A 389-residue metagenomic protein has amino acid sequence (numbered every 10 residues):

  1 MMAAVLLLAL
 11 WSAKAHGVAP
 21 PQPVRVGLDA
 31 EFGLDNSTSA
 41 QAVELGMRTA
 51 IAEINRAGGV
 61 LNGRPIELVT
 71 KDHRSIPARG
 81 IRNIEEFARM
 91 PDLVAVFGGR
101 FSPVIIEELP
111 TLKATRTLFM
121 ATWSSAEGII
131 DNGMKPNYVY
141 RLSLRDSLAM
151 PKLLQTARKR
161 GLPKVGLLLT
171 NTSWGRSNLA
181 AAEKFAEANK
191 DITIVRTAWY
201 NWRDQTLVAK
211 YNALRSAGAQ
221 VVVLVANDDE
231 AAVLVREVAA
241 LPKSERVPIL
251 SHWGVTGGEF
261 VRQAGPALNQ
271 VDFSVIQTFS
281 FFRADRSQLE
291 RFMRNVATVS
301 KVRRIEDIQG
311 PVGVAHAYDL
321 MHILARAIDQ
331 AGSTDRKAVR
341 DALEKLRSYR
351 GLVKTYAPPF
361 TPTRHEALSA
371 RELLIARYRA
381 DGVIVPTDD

Functional and structural regions predicted by a protein language model:
M1-M2: Bacterial N-terminal signal peptides that target proteins for export
L6-D389: Extracytosolic ligand-binding ectodomains
